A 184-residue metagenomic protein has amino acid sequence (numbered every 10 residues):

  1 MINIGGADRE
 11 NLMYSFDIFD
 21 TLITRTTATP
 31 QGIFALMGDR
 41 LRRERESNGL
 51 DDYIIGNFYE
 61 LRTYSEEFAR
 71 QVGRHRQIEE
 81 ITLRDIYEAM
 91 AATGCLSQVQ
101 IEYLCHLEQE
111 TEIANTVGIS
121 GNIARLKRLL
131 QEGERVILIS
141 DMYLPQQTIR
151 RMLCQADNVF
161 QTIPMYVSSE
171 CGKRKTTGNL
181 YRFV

Functional and structural regions predicted by a protein language model:
M1-G6: Short, basic/aromatic recognition patches
A7-T29: Asp-based phosphoryl-transfer active-site loop
R9-N11, G133-R135, T162: A general structural motif
R25, I33-F34, L126, M142: Nucleic acid-processing catalytic cores of prokaryotic defense/repair systems
T29-R74: Conserved phosphoryl-transfer catalytic core
P30-I33, E79, L83, A114-N122 (+2 more regions): Phosphate/oxyanion-binding active-site loops and adjacent basic polyanion-contact surfaces
R76-I137, R150: Short, acidic loop-to-helix structural element flanking the phosphoryl-transfer center in phosphate-processing enzymes
I137-V184: Substrate-recognition "cap/lid" segment bordering the active-site pocket of phosphatases
